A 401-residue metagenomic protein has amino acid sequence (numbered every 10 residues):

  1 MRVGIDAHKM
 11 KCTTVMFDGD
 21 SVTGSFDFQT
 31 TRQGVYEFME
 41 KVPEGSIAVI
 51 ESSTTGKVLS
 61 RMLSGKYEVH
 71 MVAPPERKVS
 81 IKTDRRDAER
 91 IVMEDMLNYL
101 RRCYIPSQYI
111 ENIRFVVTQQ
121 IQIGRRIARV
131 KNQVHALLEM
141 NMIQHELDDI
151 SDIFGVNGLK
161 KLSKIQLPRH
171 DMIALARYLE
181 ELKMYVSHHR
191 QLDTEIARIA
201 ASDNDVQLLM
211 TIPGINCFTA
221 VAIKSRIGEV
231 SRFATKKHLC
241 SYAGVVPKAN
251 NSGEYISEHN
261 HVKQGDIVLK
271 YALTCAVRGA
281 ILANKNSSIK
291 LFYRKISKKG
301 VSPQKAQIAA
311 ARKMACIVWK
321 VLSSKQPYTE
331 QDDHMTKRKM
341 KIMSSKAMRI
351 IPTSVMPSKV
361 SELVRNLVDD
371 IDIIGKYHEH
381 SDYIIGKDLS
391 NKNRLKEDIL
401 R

Functional and structural regions predicted by a protein language model:
M1-F17, I91: Gly/Thr-rich phosphate-binding beta-strand-loop-beta motif of the actin/hexokinase/Hsp70
S21-G45: Nucleic-acid-processing active sites and adjacent nucleic-acid-binding tracks, predominantly divalent metal-dependent
E37-K78: Conserved DEDDh/DEDDy metal-dependent 3′-5′ exonuclease domain
H70-R102, F115, Y255-Q264: Short alpha-helix plus adjacent loop in nuclease-associated cores
V79, L208-T211, C217, V221-K299 (+2 more regions): Phosphate-backbone recognition surface of nucleic-acid-processing proteins
V92-F115, V156-L167: A short, charged helix-loop
I121-V206, M335: Glycine-rich, often acidic, oxyanion-interacting loops/wings at catalytic, nucleic-acid, or phospho-protein interfaces
E254, Y293-R401: Low-complexity, acidic/Ser/Thr- and charged residue-rich accessory regions of DNA metabolism proteins
